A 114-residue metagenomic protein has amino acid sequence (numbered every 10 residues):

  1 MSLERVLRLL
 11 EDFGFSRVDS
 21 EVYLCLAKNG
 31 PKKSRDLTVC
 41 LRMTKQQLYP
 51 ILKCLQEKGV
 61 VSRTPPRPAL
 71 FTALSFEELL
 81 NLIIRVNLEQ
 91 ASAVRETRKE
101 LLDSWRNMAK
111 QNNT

Functional and structural regions predicted by a protein language model:
R5-D19, K33, S62-V86: Short, cationic-aromatic polyanion-contact patches
S20-A27: Hydrophobic residues on short alpha-helical segments
A27-K33: Short capping segments at the starts of secondary-structure elements
S34-R35, Q46: Residues within helix-turn-helix
D36-C40: A short acidic, leucine-rich amphipathic alpha-helix
R42-C54: Short amphipathic alpha-helical interaction segments
E57-G59: Residue cluster at the C-terminal edge of the helix-turn-helix DNA-binding motif
N81-T114: Amphipathic alpha-helical dimerization/coiled-coil segments that flank or bridge DNA-binding/regulatory modules
